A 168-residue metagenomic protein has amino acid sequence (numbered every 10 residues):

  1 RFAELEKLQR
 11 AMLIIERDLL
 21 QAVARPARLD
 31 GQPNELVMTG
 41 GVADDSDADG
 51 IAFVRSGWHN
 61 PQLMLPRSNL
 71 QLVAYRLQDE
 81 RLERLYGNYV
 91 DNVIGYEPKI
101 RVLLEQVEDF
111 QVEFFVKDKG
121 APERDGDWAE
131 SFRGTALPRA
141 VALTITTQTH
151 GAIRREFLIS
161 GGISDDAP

Functional and structural regions predicted by a protein language model:
R1-V93: Extracytoplasmic beta-strand-rich oligomerization domains located immediately C-terminal to a leader/signal peptide
L63-M64, N92-R101, E123, R154-R155 (+1 more regions): A short, polar/proline- and glycine-enriched secondary-structure boundary/capping micro-motif
N69, I94-E97, R139, G151: Residues that act as N-cap/strand-start positions at coil-to-secondary-structure junctions
R76, V102, E156-L158: Generic structural detector for well-ordered beta-strands
L82, K99-E108: Local beta-strand/beta-hairpin segments that build beta-sheet-rich folds
Q106-P168: Short linear sequence signals and composition-biased patches located at protein termini or domain-edge surfaces
